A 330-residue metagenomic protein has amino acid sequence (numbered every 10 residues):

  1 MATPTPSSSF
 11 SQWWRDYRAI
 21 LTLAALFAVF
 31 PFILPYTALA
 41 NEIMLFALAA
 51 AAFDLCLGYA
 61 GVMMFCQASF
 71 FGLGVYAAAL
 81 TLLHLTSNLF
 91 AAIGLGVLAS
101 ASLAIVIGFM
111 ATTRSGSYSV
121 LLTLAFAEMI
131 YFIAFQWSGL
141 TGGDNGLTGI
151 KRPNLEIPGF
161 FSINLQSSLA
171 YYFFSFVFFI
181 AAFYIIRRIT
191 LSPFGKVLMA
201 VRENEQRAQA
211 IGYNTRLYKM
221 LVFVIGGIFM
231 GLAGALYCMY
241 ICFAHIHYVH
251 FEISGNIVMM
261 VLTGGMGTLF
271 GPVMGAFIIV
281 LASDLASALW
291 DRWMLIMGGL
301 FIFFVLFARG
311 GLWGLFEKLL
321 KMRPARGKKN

Functional and structural regions predicted by a protein language model:
M1-A28, G146, K196, E203-E205 (+2 more regions): Cytosolic-side transmembrane-helix boundaries in multi-pass membrane proteins
Y17-L21, A40-M44, S69-G72, F90-L98 (+7 more regions): Hydrophobic alpha-helical transmembrane segments
F27, F46-A47, V75-Y76, V97-A101 (+8 more regions): Residue-level recognition of pore/gate-forming positions within transmembrane alpha-helices of multi-pass
P31-H84, F109-T123, L198-A210, G265-L269: Single transmembrane alpha-helix segments in multi-pass membrane proteins
Y59-F109, I157, F161-L165, L285: Membrane-embedded helix boundary and interhelical linker motif in transport proteins
A68, K219-F307: Transmembrane alpha-helical segments in multi-pass inner-membrane proteins
F126-N164, G195, W313-F316: Extracellular/periplasmic helix-loop junction at the C-terminal end of a transmembrane helix in multi-pass membrane
Q166-H245: Helix-loop-helix "hairpin" substructures at the membrane interface of multi-pass membrane proteins
